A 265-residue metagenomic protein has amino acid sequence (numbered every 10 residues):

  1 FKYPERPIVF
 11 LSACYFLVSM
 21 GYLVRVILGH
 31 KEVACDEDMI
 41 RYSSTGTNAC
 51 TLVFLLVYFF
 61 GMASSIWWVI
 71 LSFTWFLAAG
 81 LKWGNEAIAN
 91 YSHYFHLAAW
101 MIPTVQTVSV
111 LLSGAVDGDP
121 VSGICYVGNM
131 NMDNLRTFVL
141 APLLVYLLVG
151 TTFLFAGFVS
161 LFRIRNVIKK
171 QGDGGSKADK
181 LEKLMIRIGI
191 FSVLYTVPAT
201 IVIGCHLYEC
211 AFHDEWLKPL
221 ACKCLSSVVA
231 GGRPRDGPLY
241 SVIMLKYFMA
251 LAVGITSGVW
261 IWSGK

Functional and structural regions predicted by a protein language model:
F1-K265: Alpha-helical multi-pass membrane domain signature
